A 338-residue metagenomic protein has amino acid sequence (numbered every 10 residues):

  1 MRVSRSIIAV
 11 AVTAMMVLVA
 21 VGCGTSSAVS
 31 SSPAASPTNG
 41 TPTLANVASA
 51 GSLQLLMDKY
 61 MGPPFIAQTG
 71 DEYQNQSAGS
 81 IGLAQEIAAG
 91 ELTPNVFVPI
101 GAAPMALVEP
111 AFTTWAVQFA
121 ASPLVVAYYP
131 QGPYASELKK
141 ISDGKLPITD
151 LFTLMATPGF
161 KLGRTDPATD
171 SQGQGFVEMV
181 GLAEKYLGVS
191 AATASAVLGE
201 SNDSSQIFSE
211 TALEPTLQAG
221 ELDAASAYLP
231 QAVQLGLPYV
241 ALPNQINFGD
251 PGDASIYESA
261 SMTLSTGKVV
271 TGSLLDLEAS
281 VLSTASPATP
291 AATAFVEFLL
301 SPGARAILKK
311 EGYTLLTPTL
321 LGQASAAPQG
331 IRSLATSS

Functional and structural regions predicted by a protein language model:
M1-A11: Bacterial N-terminal signal peptides that target proteins for export
V12-V17: Hydrophobic helical h-region of N-terminal Sec-dependent signal peptides in bacterial secretory/periplasmic proteins
L18-G22: C-terminal motif of bacterial Sec signal peptides marking the signal peptidase cleavage site
G24-Q68, E72, I81, A88 (+2 more regions): Exported/periplasmic ABC-transporter solute-binding proteins
S80-T113, E214, V233-Q234: Pocket-flanking alpha-helical
N95, W115-V126: Short, glycine-/small- and polar/acidic-enriched structural segments that line small-molecule recognition paths
